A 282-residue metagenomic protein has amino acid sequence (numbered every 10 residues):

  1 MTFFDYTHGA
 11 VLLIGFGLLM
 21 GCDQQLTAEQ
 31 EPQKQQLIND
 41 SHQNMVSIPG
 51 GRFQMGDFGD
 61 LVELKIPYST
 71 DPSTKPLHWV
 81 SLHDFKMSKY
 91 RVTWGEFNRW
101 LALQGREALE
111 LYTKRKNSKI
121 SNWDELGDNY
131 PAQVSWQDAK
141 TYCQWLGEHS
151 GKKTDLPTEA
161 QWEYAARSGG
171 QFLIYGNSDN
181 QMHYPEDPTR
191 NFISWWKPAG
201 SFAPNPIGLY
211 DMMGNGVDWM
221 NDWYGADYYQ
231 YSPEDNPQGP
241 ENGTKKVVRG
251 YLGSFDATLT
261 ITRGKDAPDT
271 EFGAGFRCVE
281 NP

Functional and structural regions predicted by a protein language model:
T2-A10: Bacterial N-terminal signal peptides that target proteins for export
F4-D5, G17, D256, R277: Compositionally biased, low-structure terminal segments
A10-L18: Bacterial N-terminal signal peptides
V11, Q36-I38, N180-M182: Intrinsic structural disorder/low-complexity segments
L19-A160, Y251, R263-P282: Extended beta-strand/loop cores of jelly-roll/beta-sandwich
Q54, F58-G59, L64, S118-F272: Functional-site microenvironments in short loops/helix caps that host divalent-cation chemistry
